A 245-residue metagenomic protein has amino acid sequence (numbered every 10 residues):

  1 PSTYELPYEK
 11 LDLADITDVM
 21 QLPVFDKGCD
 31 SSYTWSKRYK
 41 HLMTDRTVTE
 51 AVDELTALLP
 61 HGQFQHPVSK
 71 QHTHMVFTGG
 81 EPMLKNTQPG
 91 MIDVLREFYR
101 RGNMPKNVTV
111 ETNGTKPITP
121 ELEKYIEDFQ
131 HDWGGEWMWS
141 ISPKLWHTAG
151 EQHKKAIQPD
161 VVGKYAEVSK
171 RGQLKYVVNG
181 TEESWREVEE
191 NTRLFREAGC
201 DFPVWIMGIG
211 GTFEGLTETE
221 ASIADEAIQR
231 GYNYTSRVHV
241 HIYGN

Functional and structural regions predicted by a protein language model:
S2-G135: Conserved Radical SAM active-site core
V68-T73, M83-N245: Conserved AdoMet/S-adenosylmethionine-binding subsite of the radical SAM
